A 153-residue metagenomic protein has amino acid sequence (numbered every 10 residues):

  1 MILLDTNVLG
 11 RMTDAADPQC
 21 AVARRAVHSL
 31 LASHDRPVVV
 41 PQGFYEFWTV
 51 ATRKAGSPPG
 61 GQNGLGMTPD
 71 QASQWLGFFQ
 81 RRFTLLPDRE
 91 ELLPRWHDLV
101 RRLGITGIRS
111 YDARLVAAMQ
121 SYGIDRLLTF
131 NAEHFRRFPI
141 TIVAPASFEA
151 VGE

Functional and structural regions predicted by a protein language model:
M1, A113-E153: Acidic, PIN/NYN-like endoribonuclease modules and their adjacent C-terminal/linker elements
M1-C20: Metal-dependent nucleic-acid phosphoesterase active-site entry motif
I2, R24-V38, Q42-I108, A117 (+2 more regions): PIN-domain endoribonuclease scaffold, especially VapC-family toxins
N7-V8, Q42, R114, E133: Alpha-helix/helix-capping structural signal
T13-D14, T52, Q120: Short, locally clustered residues in the helix-turn-helix/winged-helix DNA-binding domain
P18, A55-P59, G123-L127: Short helix-capping/linker segments at secondary-structure and domain boundaries
Q19, Y111-D112: Hydrophobic (often cysteine-bearing) scaffold residues that line and stabilize catalytic clefts of nucleotide/cofactor
C20-V22, A144-P145: Glycine-rich, phosphate-binding/catalytic loops in enzymes
